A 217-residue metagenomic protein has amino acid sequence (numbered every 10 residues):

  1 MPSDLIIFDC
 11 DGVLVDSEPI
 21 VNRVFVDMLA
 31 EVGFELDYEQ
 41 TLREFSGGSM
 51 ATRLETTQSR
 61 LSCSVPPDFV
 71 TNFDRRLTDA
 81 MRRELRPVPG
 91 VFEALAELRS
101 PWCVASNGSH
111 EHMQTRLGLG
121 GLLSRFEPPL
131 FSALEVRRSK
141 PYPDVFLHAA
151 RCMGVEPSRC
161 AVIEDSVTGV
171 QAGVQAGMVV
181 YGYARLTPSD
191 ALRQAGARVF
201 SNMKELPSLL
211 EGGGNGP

Functional and structural regions predicted by a protein language model:
M1-D4, A96, S109-P217: Asp-based, Mg2+/Mn2+-dependent phosphohydrolase catalytic module
M1-R43: Active-site neighborhood of HAD-like aspartate-dependent phosphohydrolases
D16-P19, T41, F45-G48, S64 (+7 more regions): Residues at secondary-structure transition points
V21, F25, L29, M50 (+3 more regions): Hydrophobic alpha-helical core bundles mediating ligand binding, dimerization, or RNAP-core interactions
N22-R23, T71, P89, E111 (+2 more regions): Surface-exposed alpha-helical interface segments used for non-catalytic interactions
R23, E31-L61, P67: Alpha-helical substrate-recognition element adjacent to the catalytic core
E35, E55-E93: Metal-dependent phosphoesterase signature
D79-V104, H110-Q114: Short, acidic loop-to-helix structural element flanking the phosphoryl-transfer center in phosphate-processing enzymes
